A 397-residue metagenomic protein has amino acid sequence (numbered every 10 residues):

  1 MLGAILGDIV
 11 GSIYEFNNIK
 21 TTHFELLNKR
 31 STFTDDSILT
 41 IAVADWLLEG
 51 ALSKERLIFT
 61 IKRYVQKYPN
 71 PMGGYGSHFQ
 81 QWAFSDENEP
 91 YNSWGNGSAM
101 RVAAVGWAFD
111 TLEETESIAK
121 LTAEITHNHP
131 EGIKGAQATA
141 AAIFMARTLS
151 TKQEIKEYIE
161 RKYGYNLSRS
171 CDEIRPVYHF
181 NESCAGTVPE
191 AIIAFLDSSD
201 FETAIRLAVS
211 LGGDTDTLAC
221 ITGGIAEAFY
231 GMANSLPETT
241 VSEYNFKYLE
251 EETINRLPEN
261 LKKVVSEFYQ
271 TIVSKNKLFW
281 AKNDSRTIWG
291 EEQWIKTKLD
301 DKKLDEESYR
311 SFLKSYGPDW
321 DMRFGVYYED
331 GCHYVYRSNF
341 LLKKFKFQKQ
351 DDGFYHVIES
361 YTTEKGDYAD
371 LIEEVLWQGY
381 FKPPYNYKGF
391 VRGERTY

Functional and structural regions predicted by a protein language model:
M1-K275: Structured, active/binding-site neighborhoods that engage oxygen-rich ligands
S98, K134, G186, D321 (+3 more regions): Short, well-structured alpha-helical interface segments that form or flank functional binding sites
A119-A123, S308, E373: Charged, low-complexity, helix-prone segments enriched in Lys/Glu/Asp/Gln
V273-G290, K365-E373, E394-Y397: Charged/polar interaction segments and conserved charged motifs
S274-D330: Negatively charged, low-complexity tracts enriched in Asp/Glu with abundant Ser/Thr
C332-G366: Amphipathic protein-protein interaction modules
G353-Y397: Polybasic, proline/glycine-rich intrinsically disordered low-complexity segments
